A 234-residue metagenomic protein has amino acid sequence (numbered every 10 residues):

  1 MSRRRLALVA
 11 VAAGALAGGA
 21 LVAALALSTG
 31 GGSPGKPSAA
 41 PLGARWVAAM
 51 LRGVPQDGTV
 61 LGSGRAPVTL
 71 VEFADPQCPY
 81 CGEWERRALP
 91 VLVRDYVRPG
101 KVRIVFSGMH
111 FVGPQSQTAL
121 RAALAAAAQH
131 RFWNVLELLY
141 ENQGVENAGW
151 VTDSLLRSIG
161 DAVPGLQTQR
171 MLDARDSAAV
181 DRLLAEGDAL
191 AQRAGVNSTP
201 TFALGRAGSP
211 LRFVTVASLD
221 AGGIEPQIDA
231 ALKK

Functional and structural regions predicted by a protein language model:
S2-G32, K36-A40, D161-K234: C-terminal cap of thioredoxin/glutaredoxin-like
P37-Q56: Short extracytoplasmic/periplasmic juxtamembrane "stem" segments immediately C-terminal to an N-terminal membrane anchor
L51-V68: A short beta-strand-turn-helix
V54, R86, L184-G187: Structural motif corresponding to alpha-helix initiation and N-cap regions
G58, H110, A123, G144 (+2 more regions): Conserved short-loop catalytic and cofactor-binding motifs
S63-R65, F73, V196-N197: A generic fold-level signal
A66, A74-D161: Structural alpha/beta surface segment adjacent to cysteine/selenocysteine redox centers across thiol/disulfide enzymes
L70, C78, F202: Conserved S/T- and glycine-rich ATP-binding loop of Class I adenylate-forming
